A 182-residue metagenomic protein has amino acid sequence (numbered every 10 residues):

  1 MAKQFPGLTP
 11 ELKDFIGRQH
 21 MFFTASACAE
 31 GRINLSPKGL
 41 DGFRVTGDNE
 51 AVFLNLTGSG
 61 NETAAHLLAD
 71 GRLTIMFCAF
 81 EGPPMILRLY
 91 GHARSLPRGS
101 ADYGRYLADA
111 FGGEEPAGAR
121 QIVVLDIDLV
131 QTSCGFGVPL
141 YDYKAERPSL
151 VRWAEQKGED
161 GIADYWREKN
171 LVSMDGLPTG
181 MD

Functional and structural regions predicted by a protein language model:
M1-D182: Binding-site signature for planar aromatic cofactors or substrates
